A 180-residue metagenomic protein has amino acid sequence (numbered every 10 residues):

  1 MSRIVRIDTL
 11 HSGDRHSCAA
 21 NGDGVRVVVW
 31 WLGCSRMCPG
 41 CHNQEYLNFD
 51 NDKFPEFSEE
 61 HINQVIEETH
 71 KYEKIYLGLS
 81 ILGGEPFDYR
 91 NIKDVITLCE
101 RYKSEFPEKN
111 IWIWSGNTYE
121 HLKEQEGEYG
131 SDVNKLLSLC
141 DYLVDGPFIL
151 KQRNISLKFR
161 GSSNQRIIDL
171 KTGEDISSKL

Functional and structural regions predicted by a protein language model:
M1-W30, S35, P39, N43-D50 (+1 more regions): N-terminal [4Fe-4S]-dependent radical SAM core
S17-C18, T69-H70, S131-N134, L157: Short, flexible, glycine/charge-rich loop motifs used to bind or transfer phosphoryl groups or to couple energy/partner
N43-H61, K74-R90, P107-G127, L137 (+2 more regions): Core AdoMet radical
I62-K71: Short, charged beta->alpha transition segments
V65, D94-Y102, D132-L136: A general structural detector for well-ordered alpha-helical segments in enzyme core domains, enriched
V95-K103, R153-L180: P-loop/Walker A phosphate-binding loop and immediately adjacent motor/lid segment at beta-alpha junctions
